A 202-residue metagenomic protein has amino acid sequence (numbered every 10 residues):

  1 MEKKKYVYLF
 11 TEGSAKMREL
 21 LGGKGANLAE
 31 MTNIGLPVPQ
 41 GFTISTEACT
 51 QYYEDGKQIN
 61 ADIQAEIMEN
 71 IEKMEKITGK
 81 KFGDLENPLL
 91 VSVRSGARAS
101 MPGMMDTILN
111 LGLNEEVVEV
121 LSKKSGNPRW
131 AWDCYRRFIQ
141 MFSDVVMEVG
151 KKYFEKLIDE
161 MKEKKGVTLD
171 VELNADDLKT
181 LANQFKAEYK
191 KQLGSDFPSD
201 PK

Functional and structural regions predicted by a protein language model:
M1-K202: N-terminal beta-alpha lobe that positions the nucleotide/phosphoryl donor in ATP/NTP-coupled carboxylate activation
